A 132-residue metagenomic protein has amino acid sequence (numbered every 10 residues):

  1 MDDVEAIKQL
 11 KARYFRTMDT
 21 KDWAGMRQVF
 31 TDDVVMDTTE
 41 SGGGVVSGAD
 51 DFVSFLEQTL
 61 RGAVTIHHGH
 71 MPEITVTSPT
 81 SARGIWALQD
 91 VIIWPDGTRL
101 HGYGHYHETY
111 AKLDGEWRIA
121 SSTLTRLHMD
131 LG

Functional and structural regions predicted by a protein language model:
M1-D32: Short, low-complexity N-terminal intrinsically disordered segments enriched in polar/charged residues
D2, G44-S47, T98: A structural signal for alpha-helical segments
Y14, F30, M36, L56 (+2 more regions): Broad hydrophobic/π-residue packing in well-ordered secondary structure
D19-T20, V35, E57, A111 (+1 more regions): Short linear sequence elements within intrinsically disordered, low-complexity coil regions
W23-Q89: A solvent-exposed, acidic/Ser-Thr-rich amphipathic alpha-helical stretch
T59-G132: A beta-strand edge to alpha-helix "cap/lid" segment located at domain peripheries
